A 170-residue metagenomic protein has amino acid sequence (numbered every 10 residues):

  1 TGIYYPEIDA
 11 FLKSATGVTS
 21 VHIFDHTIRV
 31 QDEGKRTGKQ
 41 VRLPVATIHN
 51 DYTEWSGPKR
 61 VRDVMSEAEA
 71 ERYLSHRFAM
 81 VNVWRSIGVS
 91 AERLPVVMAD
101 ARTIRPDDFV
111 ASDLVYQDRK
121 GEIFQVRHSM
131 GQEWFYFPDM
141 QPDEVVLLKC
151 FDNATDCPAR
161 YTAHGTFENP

Functional and structural regions predicted by a protein language model:
T1-P138: Non-heme Fe(II) oxygenase catalytic core, chiefly the N-lobe of the double-stranded beta-helix
F124-P170: Catalytic core of Fe(II)/2-oxoglutarate
